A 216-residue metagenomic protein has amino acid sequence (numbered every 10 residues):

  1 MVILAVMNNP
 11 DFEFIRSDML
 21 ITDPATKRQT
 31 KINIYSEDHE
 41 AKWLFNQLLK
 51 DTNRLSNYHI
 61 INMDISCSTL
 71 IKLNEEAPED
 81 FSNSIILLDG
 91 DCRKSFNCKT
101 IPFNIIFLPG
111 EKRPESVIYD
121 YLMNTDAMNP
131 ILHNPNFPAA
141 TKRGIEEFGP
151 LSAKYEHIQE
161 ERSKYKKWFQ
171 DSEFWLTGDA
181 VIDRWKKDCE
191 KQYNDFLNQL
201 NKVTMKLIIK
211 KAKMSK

Functional and structural regions predicted by a protein language model:
M1, M7, M19, M63 (+6 more regions): Detector for methionine-enriched segments
V2-S95: RecA-like P-loop NTPase motor core
D38, R54, M63-I65, R113 (+3 more regions): Intrinsic-disorder/low-complexity, polar/charged segments
L48, V117, Y121, Q199: Residues that form generic nucleotide/phosphate-binding pockets
I61-N62, I106-P109, R184, D195: Short acidic-hydrophobic, aromatic-tinged amphipathic segments that line or gate anion-handling sites
I85, P130-H133, T177, I208: Residue-level signal for secondary-structure boundary elements
D89-K167: Activity-critical C-terminal alpha-helical subdomain
F137-K216: C-terminal, charge/polar-rich interaction regions
